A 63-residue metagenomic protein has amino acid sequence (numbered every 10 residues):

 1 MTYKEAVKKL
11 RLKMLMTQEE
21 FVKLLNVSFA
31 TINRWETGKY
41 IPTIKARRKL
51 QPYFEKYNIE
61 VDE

Functional and structural regions predicted by a protein language model:
M1-T2: A detector for short, charged/polar N-terminal pre-domain segments
A6-E20, K49: Short basic helix-loop element that most often maps to the first helix and adjoining turn of HTH DNA-binding modules
L15-N33: Short alpha-helical DNA-recognition segment
L24, T43-K45: Alpha-helix initiation/capping motif
K45-E63: DNA major-groove recognition helix of helix-turn-helix/homeodomain DNA-binding modules
